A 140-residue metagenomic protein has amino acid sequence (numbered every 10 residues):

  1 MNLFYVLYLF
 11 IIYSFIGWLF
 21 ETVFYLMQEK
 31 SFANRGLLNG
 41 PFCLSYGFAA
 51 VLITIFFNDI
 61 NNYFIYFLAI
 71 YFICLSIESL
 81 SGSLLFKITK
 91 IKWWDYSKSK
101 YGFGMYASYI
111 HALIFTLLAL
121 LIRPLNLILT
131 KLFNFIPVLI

Functional and structural regions predicted by a protein language model:
M1-I140: Aromatic-rich, lipid-facing transmembrane alpha helices and their immediate juxtamembrane interface loops in integral
